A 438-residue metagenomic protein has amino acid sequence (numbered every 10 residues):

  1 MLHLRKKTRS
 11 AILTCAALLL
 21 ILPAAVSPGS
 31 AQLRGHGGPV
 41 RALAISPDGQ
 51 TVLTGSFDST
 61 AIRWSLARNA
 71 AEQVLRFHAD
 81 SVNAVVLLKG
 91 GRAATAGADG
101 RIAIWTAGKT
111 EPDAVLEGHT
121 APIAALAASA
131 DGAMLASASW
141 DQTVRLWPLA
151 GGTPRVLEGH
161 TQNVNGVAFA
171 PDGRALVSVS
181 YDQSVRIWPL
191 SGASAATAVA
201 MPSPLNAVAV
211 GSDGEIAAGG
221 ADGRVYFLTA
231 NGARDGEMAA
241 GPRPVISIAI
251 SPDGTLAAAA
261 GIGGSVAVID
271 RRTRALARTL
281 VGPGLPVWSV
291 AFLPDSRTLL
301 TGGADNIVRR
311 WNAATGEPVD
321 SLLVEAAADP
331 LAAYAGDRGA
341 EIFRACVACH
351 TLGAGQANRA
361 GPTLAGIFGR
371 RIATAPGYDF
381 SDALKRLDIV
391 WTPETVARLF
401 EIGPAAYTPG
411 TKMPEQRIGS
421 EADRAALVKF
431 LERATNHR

Functional and structural regions predicted by a protein language model:
P47-D48, L87-G90, A130-D131, P171-D172 (+3 more regions): Residue-level detector of Asp-centered blade-edge/turn motifs that repeat once per structural unit in beta-propeller
V52, A93, L135, L176 (+3 more regions): Hydrophobic beta-strand positions that form the internal "hydrophobic ladder" of WD40/Gbeta-like beta-propeller blades
G55-D58, A96-D99, A138-D141, V179-D182 (+3 more regions): Conserved strand-to-loop turn within each blade of WD40 beta-propeller repeats
A61-W64, I102-W105, V144-W147, V185-W188 (+3 more regions): WD40-repeat beta-propellers
G316-I342: Electrostatic cytochrome c docking/interface patches
A332-G355, L364: Sequence/structural segment immediately N-terminal to covalent heme-attachment motifs in c-type and related
T392-R438: C-terminal capping alpha-helices of c-type cytochrome domains
